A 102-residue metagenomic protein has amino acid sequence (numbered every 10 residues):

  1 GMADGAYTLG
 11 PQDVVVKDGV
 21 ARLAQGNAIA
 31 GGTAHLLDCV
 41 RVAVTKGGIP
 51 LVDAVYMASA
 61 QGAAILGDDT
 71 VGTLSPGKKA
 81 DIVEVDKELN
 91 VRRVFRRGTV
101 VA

Functional and structural regions predicted by a protein language model:
G1-V85: His/Asp/Glu-enriched, well-ordered alpha-helical/loop segment that forms or immediately abuts the divalent-metal
E88-F95: Short, Lys/Arg- and Gly-enriched loop/turn segments at beta-strand edges
